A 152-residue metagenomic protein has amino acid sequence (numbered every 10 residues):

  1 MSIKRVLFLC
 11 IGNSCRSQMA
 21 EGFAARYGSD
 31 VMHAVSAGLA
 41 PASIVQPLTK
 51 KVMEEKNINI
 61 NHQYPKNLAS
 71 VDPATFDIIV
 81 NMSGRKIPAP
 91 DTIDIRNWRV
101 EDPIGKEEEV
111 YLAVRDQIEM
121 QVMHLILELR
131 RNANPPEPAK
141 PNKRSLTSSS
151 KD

Functional and structural regions predicted by a protein language model:
M1-A69: Conserved active-site segments centered on acidic
S29-D30, P73, R131: Secondary-structure boundary motif
V35, I78-V80, R96-W98: Hydrophobic/aromatic beta-strand patches that form the interior of the parallel beta-sheet core in alpha/beta enzyme
P47, A74, E109-L112: Generic alpha-helical secondary structure signal
Q63, L68-D91: Mid-chain, well-packed structural core segment of small domains
K86-D152: Phosphate-binding/catalytic loops
